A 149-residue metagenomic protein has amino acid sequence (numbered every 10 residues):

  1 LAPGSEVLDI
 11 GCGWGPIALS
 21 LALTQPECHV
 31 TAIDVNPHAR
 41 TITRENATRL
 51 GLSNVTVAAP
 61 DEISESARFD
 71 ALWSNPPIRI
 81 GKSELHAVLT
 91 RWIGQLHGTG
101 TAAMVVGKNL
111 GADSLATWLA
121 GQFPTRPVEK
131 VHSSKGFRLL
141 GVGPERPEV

Functional and structural regions predicted by a protein language model:
L1-E65, A71-S74: Conserved SAM/SAH cofactor-binding pocket of Class I
A18-L19, S83, D113-A116: Short glycine-/acidic-enriched loop or helix-start segments at secondary-structure transitions that form or flank
L23, E45-T48, H86-L89, T117-A120: Short, glycine/charged-enriched secondary-structure capping and boundary segments
D70-S83: A short SAM/SAH-binding and catalytic strip from SAM-dependent methyltransferases
I78-R79, G107-A112: Short "lid" loop at the C-terminus of a central beta-strand within the Rossmann-like core of SAM-dependent
H86-G98: A short glycine-rich, Lys/Arg-flanked "PGG" loop and its adjoining helix->strand segment in the class I
T99-G107: Conserved beta-strand signature within the Rossmann-like core of class I S-adenosyl-L-methionine
G111-V149: Class I S-adenosyl-L-methionine
